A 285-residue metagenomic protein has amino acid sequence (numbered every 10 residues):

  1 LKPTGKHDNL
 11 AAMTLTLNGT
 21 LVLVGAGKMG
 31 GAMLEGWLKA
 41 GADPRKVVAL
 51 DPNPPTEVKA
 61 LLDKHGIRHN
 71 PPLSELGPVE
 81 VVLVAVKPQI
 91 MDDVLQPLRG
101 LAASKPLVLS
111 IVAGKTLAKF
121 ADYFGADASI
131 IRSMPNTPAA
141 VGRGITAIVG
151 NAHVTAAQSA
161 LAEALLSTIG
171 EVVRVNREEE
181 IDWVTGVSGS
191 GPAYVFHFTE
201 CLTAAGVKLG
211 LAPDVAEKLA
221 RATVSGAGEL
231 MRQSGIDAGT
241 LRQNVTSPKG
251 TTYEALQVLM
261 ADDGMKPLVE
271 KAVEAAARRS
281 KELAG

Functional and structural regions predicted by a protein language model:
D8-L73, V207-K208: NAD(P)+-binding Rossmann beta1-loop-alpha1 motif at the extreme N-terminus of oxidoreductases
T14-L15, R221-G285: NAD(P)-dependent Rossmann-like dehydrogenase/reductase catalytic/cofactor-binding core
L21, E180-G186, A238-Q243: Short pre-catalytic strand/loop immediately N-terminal to key active-site residues, enriched for Gly-Thr
V47, A212-L219, L241, T252: Small-residue helix-packing motif on alpha-helices
V48-L50, P55, K64-H69, L73-I148 (+1 more regions): Rossmann-like NAD(P)(H) cofactor-binding subdomain of soluble oxidoreductases
K119-S129, I145-W183, F196-Q233, R279: Internal alpha-helical scaffold of NAD(P)-dependent oxidoreductase catalytic cores
